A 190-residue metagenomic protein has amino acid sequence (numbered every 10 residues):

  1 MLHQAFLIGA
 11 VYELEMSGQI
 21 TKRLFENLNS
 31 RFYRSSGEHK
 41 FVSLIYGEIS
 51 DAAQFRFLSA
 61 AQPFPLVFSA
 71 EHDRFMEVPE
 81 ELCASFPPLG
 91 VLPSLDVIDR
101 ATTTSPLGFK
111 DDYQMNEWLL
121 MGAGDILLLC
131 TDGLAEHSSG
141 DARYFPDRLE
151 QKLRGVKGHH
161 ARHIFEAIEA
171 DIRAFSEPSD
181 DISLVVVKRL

Functional and structural regions predicted by a protein language model:
M1-A5: Conserved long alpha-helical elements within nucleotide-processing catalytic cores of c-di-GMP signaling and class III
I8-L190: Conserved subregion of the PPM/PP2C metallophosphatase catalytic domain
